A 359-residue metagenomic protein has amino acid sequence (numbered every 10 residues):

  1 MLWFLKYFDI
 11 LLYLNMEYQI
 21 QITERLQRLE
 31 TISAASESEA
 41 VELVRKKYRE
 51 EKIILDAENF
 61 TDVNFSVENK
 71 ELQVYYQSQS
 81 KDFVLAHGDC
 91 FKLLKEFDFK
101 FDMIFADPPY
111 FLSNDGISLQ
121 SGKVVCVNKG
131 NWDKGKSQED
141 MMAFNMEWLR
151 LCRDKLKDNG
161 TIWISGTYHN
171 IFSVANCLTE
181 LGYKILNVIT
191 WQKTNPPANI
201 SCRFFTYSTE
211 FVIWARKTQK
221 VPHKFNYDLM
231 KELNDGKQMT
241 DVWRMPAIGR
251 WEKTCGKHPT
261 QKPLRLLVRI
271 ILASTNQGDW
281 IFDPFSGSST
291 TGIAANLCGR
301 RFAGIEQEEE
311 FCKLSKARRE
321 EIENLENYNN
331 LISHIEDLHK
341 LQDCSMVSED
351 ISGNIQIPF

Functional and structural regions predicted by a protein language model:
Y7-Y13: Short, positively charged and aromatic/hydrophobic N-terminal segments
N15-Q27: Short aromatic-glycine-(Arg/Gly/Cys) micro-motifs in beta-strand/loop hairpins
Q27-A35: A short, exposed loop/beta-hairpin motif centered on an aromatic-Gly-Thr core
S36-I53: A short, charged, amphipathic alpha-helix used as a generic interaction element across diverse proteins
E50-V74: Short, mixed-charge low-complexity intrinsically disordered segments
E71-L314, I357-F359: Core catalytic lobe of class I
Y75-L94, I322-G353: S-adenosyl-L-methionine
